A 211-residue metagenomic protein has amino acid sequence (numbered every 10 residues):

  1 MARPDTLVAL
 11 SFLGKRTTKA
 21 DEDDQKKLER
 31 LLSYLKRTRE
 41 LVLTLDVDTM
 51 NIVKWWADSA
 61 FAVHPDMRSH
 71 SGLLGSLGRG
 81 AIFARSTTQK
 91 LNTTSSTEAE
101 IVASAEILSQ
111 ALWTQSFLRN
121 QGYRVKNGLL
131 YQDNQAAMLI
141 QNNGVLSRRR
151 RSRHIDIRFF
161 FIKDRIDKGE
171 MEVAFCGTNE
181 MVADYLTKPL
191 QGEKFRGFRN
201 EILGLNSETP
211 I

Functional and structural regions predicted by a protein language model:
M1-E40, G177: C-terminal reverse transcriptase regions that engage the nucleic-acid substrate
A2, A20-D23, D48-T49, M67 (+1 more regions): Secondary-structure capping and boundary motifs in well-ordered enzyme cores
R3, D58, D133: Short, conserved phosphate/pyrophosphate- and ester-handling motifs at nucleotide-, phospho-/glycolipid
R3, G72, A183-T187: Short, conserved catalytic/metal-binding micro-motifs enriched in Asp/Glu and His
R16, N51-I52, T87-I211: RNase H-like nuclease module associated with reverse transcription
D24, Y34-K36, R68, I107-Q110 (+1 more regions): Active-site-proximal structural scaffolding
S33-S59, Y123-R124: Structured nucleic-acid-interacting core domains from mobile-element enzymes and related host factors, especially RNase
K54-A99: RNase H-like nuclease fold core
